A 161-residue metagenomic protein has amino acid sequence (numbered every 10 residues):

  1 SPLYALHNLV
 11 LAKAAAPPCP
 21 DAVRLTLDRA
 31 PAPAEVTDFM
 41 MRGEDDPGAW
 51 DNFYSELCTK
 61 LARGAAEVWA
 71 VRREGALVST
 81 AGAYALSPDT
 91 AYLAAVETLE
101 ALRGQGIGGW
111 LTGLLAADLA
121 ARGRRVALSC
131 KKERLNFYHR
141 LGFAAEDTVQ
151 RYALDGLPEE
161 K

Functional and structural regions predicted by a protein language model:
S1-P2, G109, K132-V149: Conserved active-site alpha-helix within GNAT-family acetyltransferase domains
S1-R24, V149-L157: Acyl-donor-binding surface of acyltransferase catalytic domains
A22-D38: A short beta-loop-alpha structural element at the N-terminal edge of CoA-dependent acyl/N-acetyltransferase catalytic
D38-N52: Helix-loop element at the rim of GNAT/NAT acetyltransferase active sites that forms part of the acceptor-substrate
A49-E97: A conserved beta-strand-loop-helix scaffold within acyl/acetyltransferase catalytic domains
A76-T90, G123, A144-K161: Acyl-donor (CoA/ACP) binding surface of acyl/acetyltransferases
A94, T98-E100, G104-A121, R140: Conserved acetyl-CoA-binding loop-helix of GNAT-fold acetyltransferases
L119-K131: Conserved GNAT acetyl-CoA-binding A-motif
